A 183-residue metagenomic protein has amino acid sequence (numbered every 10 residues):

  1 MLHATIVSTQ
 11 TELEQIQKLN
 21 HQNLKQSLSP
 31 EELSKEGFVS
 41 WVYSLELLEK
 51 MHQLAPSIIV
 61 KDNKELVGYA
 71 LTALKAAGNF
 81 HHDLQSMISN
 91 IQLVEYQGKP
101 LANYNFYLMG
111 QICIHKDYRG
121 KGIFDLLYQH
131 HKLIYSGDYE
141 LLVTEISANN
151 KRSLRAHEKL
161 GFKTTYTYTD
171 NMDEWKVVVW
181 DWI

Functional and structural regions predicted by a protein language model:
M1-Q22, Q26-S27: Conserved N-terminal entry element of GNAT/NAT acetyltransferase domains
K25-L45: Conserved GNAT-fold acetyl-CoA-binding loop/helix
L45-I59, K75-H82, L108: A short helix-loop-beta-strand connector motif used in the catalytic cores of GNAT acetyltransferases and, in some
L71-Q111: Conserved acyl-donor/pantetheine-binding loop and adjacent beta-alpha core of acyl/acetyltransferases and related
N105-M109, Y135-S147: Conserved GNAT acetyl-CoA-binding A-motif
I114, G120-L133, K159: Conserved acetyl-CoA-binding loop-helix of GNAT-fold acetyltransferases
D125, A148-Y166: Conserved active-site alpha-helix within GNAT-family acetyltransferase domains
T169-I183: C-terminal "cap" of GNAT-fold acetyltransferases
